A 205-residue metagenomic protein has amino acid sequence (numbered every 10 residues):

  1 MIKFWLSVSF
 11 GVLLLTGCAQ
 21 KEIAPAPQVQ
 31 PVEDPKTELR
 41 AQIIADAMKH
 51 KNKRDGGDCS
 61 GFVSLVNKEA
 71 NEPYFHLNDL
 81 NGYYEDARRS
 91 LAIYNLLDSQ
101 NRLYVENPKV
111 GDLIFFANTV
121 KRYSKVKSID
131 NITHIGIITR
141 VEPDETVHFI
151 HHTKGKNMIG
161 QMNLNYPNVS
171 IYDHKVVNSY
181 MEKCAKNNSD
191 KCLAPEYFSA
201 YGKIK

Functional and structural regions predicted by a protein language model:
F4, K21-I23, V110: Intrinsic disorder/low-complexity segments enriched in polar/small residues
W5-L13: Sec-dependent N-terminal signal peptides
L15-G17: C-terminal motif of bacterial Sec signal peptides marking the signal peptidase cleavage site
A19-E85, L97, T119, A194-K205: N-terminal capping segments
Q20-P31, S124-K205: Aromatic- and glycine-rich peptidoglycan recognition patches
L77-I159: ...with weaker cross-activation on analogous glycine-rich loops/strands in unrelated enzymes
